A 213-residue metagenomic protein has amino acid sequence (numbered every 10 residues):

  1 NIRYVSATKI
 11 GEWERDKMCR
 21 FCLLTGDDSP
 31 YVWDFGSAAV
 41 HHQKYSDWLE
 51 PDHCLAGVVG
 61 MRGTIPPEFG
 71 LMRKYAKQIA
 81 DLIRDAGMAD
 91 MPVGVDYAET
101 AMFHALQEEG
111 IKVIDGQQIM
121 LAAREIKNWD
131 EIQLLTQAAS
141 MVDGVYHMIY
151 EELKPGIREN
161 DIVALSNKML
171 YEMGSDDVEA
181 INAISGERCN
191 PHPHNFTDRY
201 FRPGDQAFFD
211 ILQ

Functional and structural regions predicted by a protein language model:
N1-M141: A composition/biophysics-driven feature that prefers long, compositionally simple stretches
I2-E14, D115-W129, M148, I157-Q213: Short catalytic-site patches enriched in acidic/histidine residues that coordinate or position cofactors/metals
G36-A38, E151-N160: Electropositive, surface-exposed helix/loop patches at the edges of structured domains that serve as adaptable
M88, G144, R202: Structured loop/turn residues at beta-strand edges in well-structured enzyme cores
M141-E152: Solvent-exposed, amphipathic alpha-helical segments
